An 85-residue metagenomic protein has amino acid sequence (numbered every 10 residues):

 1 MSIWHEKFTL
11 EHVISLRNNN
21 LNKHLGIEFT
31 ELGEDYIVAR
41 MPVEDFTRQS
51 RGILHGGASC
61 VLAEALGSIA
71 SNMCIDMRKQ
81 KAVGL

Functional and structural regions predicted by a protein language model:
M1-L85: Terminal targeting signals and extreme-terminal segments of soluble enzymes
